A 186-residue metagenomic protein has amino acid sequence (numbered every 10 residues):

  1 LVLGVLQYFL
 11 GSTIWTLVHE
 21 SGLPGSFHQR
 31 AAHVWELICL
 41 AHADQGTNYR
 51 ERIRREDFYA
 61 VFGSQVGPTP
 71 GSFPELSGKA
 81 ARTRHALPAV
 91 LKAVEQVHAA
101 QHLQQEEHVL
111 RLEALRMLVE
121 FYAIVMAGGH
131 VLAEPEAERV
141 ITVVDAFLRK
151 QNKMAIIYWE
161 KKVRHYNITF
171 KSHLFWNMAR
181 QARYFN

Functional and structural regions predicted by a protein language model:
L1-A80, H85-A86, E95-Q101: Domain-level detector for long, ordered catalytic/regulatory cores in large eukaryotic signaling and trafficking
L1-V5, P70-K92, Q96-A100, E106 (+1 more regions): Amphipathic alpha-helical/coiled-coil segments positioned at domain termini
V5, G22-Q29, H33, A81 (+5 more regions): Alpha-helix boundary/N-cap detector
R55-S77, V97-I141: Surface-exposed loop-to-helix/strand elements on domain peripheries
R111-N186: Alpha-helical bundle/repeat cores within regulatory domains of eukaryotic proteins
